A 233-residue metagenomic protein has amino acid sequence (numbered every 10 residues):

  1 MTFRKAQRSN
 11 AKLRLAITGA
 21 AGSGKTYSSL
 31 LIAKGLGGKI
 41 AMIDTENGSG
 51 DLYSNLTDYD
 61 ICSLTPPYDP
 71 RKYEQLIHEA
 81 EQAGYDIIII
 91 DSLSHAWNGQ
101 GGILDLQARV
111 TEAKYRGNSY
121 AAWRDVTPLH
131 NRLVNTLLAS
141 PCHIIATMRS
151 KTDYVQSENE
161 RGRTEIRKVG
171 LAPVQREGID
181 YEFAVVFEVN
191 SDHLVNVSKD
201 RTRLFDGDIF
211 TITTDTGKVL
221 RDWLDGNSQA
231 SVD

Functional and structural regions predicted by a protein language model:
M1-T2, Q7-L15, G22, D192-D233: C-terminal regions of RecA-like/P-loop NTPase motor modules
T2-A83, I87-I89, S94-G99: Conserved P-loop
G35, E46-G50, P67, L93-A96 (+4 more regions): Conserved nucleotide-binding/hydrolysis micro-motifs of P-loop NTPases
G35, K39, E79-A83, A96-G99 (+7 more regions): Conserved, well-folded catalytic cores of nucleic-acid-processing and energy-transducing macromolecular machines
S54-N55, G101-G102, S157-N159: Short amphipathic alpha-helical segments
P67-R71, R124, P128, G170: Conserved phosphate-coordination/catalytic loops
I90-V126, G162: Conserved P-loop NTPase nucleotide-binding/switch module
P128-V219: Phosphate-binding/switch region of NTP-binding enzymes
